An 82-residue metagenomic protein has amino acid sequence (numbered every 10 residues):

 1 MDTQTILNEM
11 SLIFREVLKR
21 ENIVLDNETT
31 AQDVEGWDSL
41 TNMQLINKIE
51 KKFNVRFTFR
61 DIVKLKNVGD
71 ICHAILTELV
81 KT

Functional and structural regions predicted by a protein language model:
D2-T82: Phosphopantetheine-dependent thiolation modules in NRPS/PKS and related acyl-activating systems
